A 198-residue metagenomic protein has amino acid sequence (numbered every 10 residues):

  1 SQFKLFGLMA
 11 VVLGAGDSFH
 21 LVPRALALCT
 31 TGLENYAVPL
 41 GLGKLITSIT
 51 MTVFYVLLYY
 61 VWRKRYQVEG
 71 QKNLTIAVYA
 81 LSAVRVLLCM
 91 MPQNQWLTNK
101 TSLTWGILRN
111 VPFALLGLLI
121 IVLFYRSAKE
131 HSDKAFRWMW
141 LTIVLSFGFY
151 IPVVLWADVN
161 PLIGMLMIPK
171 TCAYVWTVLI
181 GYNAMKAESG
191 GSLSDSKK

Functional and structural regions predicted by a protein language model:
S1-F6, W62-L74, N99-S102, R126-R137 (+1 more regions): Membrane-interface helix-boundary motifs at transmembrane edges
Q2-G16, K129-I151: Alpha-helical transmembrane segments of multi-pass integral membrane proteins
A15-T30, A80-T101, I143-I163: C-terminal ends of transmembrane alpha-helices and the immediately adjacent extracellular/lumenal or cytosolic loop
F19-T75, V122-F124, G181-M185: Internal transmembrane alpha-helix with an interfacial aromatic "cap," most often the third helix
L33-L45, T98-V111, N160-K170: Non-cytosolic membrane-interface motifs at loop->transmembrane helix junctions
T47-L119: Membrane-proximal helix-loop-helix units in multi-pass membrane proteins
V56-W62, L87-Q93, V111-R137, P152-W156 (+1 more regions): Alpha-helical transmembrane segments in multipass membrane proteins, preferentially the mid-helix core
W140-K186: Terminal transmembrane helical module of multi-pass membrane proteins
